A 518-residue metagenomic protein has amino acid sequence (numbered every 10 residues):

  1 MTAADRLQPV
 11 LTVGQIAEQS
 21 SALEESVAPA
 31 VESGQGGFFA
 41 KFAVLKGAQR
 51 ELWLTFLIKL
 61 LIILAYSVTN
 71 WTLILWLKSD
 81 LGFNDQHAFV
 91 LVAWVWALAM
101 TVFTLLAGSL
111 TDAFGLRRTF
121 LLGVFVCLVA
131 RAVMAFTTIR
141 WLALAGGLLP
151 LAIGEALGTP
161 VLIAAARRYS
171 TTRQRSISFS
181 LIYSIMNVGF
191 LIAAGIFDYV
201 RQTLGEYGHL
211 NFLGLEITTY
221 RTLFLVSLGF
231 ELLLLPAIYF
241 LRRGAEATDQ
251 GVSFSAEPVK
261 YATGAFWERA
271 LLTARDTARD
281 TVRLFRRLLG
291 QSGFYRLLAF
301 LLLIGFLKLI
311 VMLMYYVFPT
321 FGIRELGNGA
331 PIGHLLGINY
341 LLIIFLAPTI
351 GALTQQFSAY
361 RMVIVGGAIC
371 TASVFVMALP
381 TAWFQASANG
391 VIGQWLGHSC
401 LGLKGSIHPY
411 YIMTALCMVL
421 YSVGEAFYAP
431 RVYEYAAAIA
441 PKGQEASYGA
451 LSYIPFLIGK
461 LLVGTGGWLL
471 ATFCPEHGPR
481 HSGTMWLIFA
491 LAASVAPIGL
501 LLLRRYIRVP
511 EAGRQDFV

Functional and structural regions predicted by a protein language model:
T2-R50, T172-S176, F197-Y315, P319 (+2 more regions): Intracellular loop-helix junctions on the cytosolic face of multi-pass helical membrane proteins
G47-A97, R296-L303, L307-F321, E325-N328: Helix-loop boundary and gating motifs at the non-cytosolic
F103-L116, F345-M362: Helix-to-loop junctions at the C-terminal end of transmembrane segments in multipass secondary transporters
T104-F136: Conserved MFS/SLC helix-loop-helix module at the cytosolic interface between two early adjacent transmembrane helices
F125-I139, I369-S406: C-terminal ends and interior cores of transmembrane alpha-helices in multi-pass membrane transporters/permeases
L142-G158, G390-Y428: Hydrophobic core of transmembrane alpha-helices in multi-pass small-molecule transporters, especially MFS/SLC-type
L157-S170, F427-A440: Intracellular juxtamembrane helix-capping segments at the cytosolic ends of symmetry-related transmembrane helices
I177-G205, F230-E231, S452-G466: Glycine-rich segments within core transmembrane alpha-helices of 12-TM secondary carriers
